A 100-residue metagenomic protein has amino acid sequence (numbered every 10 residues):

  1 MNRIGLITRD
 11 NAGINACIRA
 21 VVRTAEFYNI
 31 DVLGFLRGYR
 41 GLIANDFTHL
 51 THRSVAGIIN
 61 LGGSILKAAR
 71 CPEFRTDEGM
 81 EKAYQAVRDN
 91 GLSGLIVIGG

Functional and structural regions predicted by a protein language model:
M1, L42-V97: Glycine-rich oxoanion-binding loops at beta->alpha junctions
M1-I43: N-terminal phosphate-binding or glycine-rich loops at protein starts, especially the Walker A/P-loop of NTPases
T8-D10, I14, F35-G38, G62 (+2 more regions): Fold-independent oxyanion-binding glycine-rich loops and adjacent beta-strand/coil segments at enzyme active sites
A12-V21, D77-E81, V97-G100: Short glycine/serine/threonine-rich phosphate/pyrophosphate-binding segments that cradle anionic phosphate groups
